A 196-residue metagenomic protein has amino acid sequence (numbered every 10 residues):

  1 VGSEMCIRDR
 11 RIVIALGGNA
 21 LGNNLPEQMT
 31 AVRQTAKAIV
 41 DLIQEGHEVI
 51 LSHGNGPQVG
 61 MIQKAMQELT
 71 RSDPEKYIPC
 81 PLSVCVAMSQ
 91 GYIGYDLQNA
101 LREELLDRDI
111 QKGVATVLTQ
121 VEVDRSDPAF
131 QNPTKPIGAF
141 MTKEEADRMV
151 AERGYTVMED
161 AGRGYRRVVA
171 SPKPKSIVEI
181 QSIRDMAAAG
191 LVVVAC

Functional and structural regions predicted by a protein language model:
V1-I7: Short, small-residue-biased leader/transition segments that mark boundaries at the very start of proteins
R10-P26: Generic N-terminal amphipathic, Lys/Arg-enriched alpha-helix
V13-A15, E48-M61, G113-L118, V193-C196: Short beta-strand segments at enzyme active-site cores
A20, G56, V121: Short, glycine/serine-rich, charged loops/turns that create anion-binding and catalytic segments at active sites
N24-P26, G60-A65, S126-N132: Short acidic, glycine/serine/threonine-rich loops at helix termini
P26-Q44: Short catalytic helix/loop segments, enriched in acidic residues and glycine and frequently bearing histidine
G56-S72: Glycine-rich loop at the start of a catalytic domain that most often binds anionic cofactors/ligands
L69-V192: Ligand-binding beta-strand-loop-alpha-helix segment within the catalytic cores of soluble metabolic enzymes
